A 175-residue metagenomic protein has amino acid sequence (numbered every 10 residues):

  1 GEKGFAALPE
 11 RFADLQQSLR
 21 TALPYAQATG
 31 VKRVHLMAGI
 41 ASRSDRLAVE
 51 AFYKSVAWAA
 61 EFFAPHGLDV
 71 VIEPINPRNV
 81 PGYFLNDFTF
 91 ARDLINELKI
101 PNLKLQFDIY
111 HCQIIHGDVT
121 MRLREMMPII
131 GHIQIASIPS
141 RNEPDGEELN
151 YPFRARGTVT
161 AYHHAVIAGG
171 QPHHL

Functional and structural regions predicted by a protein language model:
G1-K104, I114: Active-site acidic/histidine proton-transfer and metal-coordination neighborhood in alpha/beta enzyme cores
T21-P24, G30, K54, P65 (+3 more regions): Histidine-acidic metal/acid-base catalytic patches
